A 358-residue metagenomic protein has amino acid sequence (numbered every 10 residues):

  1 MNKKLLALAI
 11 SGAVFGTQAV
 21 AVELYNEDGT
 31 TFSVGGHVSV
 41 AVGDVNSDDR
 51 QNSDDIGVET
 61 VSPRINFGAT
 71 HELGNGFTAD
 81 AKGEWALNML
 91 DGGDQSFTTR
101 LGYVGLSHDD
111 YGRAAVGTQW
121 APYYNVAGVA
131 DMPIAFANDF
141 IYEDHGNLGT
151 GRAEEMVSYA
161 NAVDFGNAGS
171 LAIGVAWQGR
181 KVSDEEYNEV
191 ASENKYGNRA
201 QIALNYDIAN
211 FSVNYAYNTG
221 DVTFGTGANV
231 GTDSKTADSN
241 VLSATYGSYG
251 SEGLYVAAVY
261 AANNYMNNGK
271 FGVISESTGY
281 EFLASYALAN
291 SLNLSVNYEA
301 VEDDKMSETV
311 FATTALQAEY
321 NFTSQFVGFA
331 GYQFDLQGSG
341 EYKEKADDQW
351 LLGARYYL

Functional and structural regions predicted by a protein language model:
M1-V22: Gram-negative bacterial Sec-dependent N-terminal signal peptides
V22-G43, N52-R180, Y196, L204-S212: Outer membrane beta-barrel
G36-D44, A81-W85, T118, I173-G179 (+6 more regions): Transmembrane beta-barrel strands of outer-membrane/channel proteins
T60-S62, S96-T99, R152, G197-R199 (+4 more regions): Membrane-spanning beta-strands of outer-membrane beta-barrel proteins
N66-G68, Y103-L106, S158-A160, A203-N205 (+5 more regions): Outer-membrane beta-barrel architecture
G76-A79, D110-A114, G166-I173, N210-Y215 (+4 more regions): Repeated loop/turn-to-beta-strand initiation elements of outer-membrane beta-barrel proteins
V157, Y320-F322, A346-L358: Outer-membrane beta-barrel "beta-signal"
G197-L316: Detector for outer-membrane/organellar transmembrane beta-barrel domains, recognizing the amphipathic beta-strand
